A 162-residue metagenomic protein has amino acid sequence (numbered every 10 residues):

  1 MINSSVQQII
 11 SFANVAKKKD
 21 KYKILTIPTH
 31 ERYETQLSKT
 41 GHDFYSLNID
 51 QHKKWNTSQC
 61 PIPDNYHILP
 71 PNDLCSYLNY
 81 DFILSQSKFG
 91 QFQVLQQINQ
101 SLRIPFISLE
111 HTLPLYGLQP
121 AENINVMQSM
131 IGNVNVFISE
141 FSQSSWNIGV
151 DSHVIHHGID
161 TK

Functional and structural regions predicted by a protein language model:
M1-W55: N-terminal subdomain of nucleotide-sugar transferases
V6, S87-K88, T161-K162: A broadly tuned "polar low-complexity/structure-edge" signature
A16-K18, Q100, W146: A generic structural signal for short, solvent-exposed coil/turn residues that cap or connect secondary-structure
K23, D43, P105, V134 (+1 more regions): Residues at the starts of beta-strands that form the adenosine-phosphate
H30-Y33, Y45-G132, E140-S144: Extended catalytic core of nucleotide-activated donor transferases of GT-like folds
H42, H111, H157: Histidine-centered active-site/metal-ligand motif
L115, I131-K162: Donor nucleotide-sugar binding/catalytic pocket of nucleotide-sugar-dependent glycosyltransferases
